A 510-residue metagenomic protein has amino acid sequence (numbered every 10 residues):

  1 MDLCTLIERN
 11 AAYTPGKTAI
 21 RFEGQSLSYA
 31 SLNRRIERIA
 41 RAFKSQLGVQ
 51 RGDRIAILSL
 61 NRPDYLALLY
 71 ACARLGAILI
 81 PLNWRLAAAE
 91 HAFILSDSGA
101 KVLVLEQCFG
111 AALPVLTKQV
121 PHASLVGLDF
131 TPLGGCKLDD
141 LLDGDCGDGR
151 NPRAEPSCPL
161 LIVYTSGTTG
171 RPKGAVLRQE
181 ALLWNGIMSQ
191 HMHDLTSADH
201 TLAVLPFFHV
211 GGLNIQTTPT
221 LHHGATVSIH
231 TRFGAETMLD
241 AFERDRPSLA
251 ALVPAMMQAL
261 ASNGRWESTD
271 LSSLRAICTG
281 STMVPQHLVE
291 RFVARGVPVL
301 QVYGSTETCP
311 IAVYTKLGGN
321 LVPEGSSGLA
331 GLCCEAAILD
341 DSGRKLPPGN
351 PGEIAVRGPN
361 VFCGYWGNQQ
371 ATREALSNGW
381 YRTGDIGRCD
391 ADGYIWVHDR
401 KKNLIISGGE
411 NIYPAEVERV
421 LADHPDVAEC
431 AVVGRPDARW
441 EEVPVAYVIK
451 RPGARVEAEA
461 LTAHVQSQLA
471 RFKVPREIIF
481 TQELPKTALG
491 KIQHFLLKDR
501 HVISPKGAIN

Functional and structural regions predicted by a protein language model:
P15, D145-Y164, R171, D194-H200: Conserved pre-ATP/AMP-binding loop-to-beta segment of ANL
G16-Q50, A56-R62, L66-Y70, A87-A92 (+1 more regions): Conserved AMP-binding/adenylate-forming core of the ANL superfamily
G24, G110-P156, N263: ANL superfamily adenylate-forming
S28-A30, L160-W184: Conserved AMP-binding A3 loop
R41, Y65, L86, L103 (+7 more regions): AMP-binding/adenylate-forming catalytic core of the ANL superfamily
D53-R54, L60-I80, W84-A88, S96-V102 (+3 more regions): A short helix-loop-beta submotif of the ANL/AMP-binding
L183-H200, F208-L249, S262-N263: Conserved AMP-binding/adenylation subdomain of ANL enzymes
H222, P247-L252, A261-V322, E335: Gly/Ser/Thr-rich phosphate-binding loop
